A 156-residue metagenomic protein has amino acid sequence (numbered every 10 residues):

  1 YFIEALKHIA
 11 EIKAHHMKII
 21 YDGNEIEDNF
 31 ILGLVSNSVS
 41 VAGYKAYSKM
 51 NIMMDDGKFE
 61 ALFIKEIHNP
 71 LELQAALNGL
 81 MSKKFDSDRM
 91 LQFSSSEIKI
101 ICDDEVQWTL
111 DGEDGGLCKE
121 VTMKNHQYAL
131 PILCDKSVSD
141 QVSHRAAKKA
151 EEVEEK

Functional and structural regions predicted by a protein language model:
Y1-K156: Long C-terminal subdomains/extensions of small-metabolite kinases
